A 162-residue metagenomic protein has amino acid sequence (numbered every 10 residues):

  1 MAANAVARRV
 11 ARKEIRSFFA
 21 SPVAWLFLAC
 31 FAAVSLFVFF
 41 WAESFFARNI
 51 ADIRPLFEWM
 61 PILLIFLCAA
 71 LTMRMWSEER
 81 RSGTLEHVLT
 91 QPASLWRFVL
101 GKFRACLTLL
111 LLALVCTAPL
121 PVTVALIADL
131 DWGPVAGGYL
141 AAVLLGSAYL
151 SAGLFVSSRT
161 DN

Functional and structural regions predicted by a protein language model:
M1-A24: Aromatic- and glycine-rich beta-strand/loop motifs that create alpha-glucan
F18, W41-I50: Short, hydrophobic transmembrane alpha-helix segments
P22-A42, W59-A69: Hydrophobic alpha-helical transmembrane segments of multi-pass membrane transport/permease proteins
V38-F40, I50, A105-N162: Secretory targeting signals
D52, L71-L89, F103: Transmembrane helix boundary and interhelical loop/hinge segments in multi-pass membrane proteins
L56-E78, A113: Long, hydrophobic alpha-helical segments
W96-L100, V156: Alpha-helix N-cap/helix-start motif at helix boundaries, enriched for small hydrophobics
